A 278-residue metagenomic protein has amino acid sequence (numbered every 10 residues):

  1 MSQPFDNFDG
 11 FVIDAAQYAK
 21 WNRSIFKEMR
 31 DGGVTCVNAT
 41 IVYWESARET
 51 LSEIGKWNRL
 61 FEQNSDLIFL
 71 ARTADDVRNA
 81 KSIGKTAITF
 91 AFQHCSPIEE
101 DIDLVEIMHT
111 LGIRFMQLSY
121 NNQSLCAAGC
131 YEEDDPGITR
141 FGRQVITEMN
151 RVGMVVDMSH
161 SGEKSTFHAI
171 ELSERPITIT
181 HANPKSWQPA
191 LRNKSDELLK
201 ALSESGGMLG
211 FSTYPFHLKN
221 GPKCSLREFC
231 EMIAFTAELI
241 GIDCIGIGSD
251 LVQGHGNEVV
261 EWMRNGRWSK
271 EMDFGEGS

Functional and structural regions predicted by a protein language model:
M1-D135, P189-S278: N-terminal hydrophobic targeting/anchoring segments and the immediately downstream early-domain regions of hydrolases
S96-E99, T110-N193: Divalent metal-binding pocket/active-site signature
